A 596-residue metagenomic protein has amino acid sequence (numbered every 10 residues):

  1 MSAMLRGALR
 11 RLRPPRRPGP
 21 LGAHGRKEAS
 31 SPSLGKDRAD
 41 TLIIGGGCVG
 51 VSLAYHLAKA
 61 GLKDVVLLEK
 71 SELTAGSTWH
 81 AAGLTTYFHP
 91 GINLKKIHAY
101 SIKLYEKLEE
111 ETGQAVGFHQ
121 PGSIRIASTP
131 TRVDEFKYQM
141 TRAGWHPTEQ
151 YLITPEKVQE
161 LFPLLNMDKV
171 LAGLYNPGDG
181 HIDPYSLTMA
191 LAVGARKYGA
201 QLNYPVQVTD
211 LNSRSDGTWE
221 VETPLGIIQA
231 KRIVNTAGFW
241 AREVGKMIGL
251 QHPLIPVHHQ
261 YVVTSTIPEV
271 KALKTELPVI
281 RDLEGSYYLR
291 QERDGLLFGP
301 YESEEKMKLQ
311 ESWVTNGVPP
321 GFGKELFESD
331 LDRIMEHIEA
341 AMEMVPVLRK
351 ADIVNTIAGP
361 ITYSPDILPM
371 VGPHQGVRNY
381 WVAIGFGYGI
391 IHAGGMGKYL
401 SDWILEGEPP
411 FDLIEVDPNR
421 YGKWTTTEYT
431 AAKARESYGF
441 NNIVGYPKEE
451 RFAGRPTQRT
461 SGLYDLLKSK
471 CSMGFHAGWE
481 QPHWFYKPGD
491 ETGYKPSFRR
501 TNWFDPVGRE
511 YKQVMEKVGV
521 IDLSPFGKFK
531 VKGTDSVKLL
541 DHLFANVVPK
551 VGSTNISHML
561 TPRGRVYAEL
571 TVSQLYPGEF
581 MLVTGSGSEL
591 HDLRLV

Functional and structural regions predicted by a protein language model:
M1-K36: N-terminal mitochondrial targeting presequence
S2, R13, E106-K107, H119 (+8 more regions): Flavin (FAD/FMN) cofactor-binding and adjacent substrate-gating region of FAD-dependent oxidoreductase domains
P32-V49, V66: Beta1/beta-strand and adjacent pyrophosphate-binding region of the FAD-binding site in flavoprotein oxidoreductases
S52, L84-T86, D210-N316, P320-E328 (+3 more regions): Flavin-dependent oxidoreductases
A58-W79: Glycine-rich FAD pyrophosphate-binding loop
G83-L161, E284-L289, R293-G299, M307 (+3 more regions): Dinucleotide-binding Rossmann-like beta1-alpha1 core, especially the glycine-rich loop that anchors the ADP
P184, E284, R293, M307-Q458: C-terminal catalytic lobe of FAD-dependent flavoproteins
F411-D412, P418-V596: Glycine/proline-enriched, intrinsically flexible loops and inter-domain linkers
